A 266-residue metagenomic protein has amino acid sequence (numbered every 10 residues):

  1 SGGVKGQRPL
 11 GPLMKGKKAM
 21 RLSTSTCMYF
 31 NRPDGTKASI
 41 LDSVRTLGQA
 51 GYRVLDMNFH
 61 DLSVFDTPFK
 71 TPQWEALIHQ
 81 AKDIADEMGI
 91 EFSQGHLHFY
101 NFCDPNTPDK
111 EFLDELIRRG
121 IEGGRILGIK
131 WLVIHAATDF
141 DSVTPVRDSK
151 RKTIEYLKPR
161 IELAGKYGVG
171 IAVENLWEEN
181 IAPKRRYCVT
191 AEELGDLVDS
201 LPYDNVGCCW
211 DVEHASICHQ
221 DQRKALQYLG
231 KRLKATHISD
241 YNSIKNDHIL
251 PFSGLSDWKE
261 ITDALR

Functional and structural regions predicted by a protein language model:
S1-P9: Short, low-complexity intrinsically disordered segments enriched in small and basic residues
L13-K130, R147-R151, G165, D199 (+3 more regions): N-terminal pre-domain/capping segments
S25-N31, N58-L62, L97-Y100, A137-D139 (+3 more regions): Active-site beta-loop-alpha junctions enriched in small/polar residues
V54-L55, D148, K158-L255: Acidic/histidine-rich catalytic cores of soluble enzymes
S63-P68, N101-N106, F140-T144, E179-K184 (+2 more regions): A short acidic, helix-capping loop that chelates divalent metal ions and anchors anionic groups
I126-P145, G170-N180: Active-site groove signature of glycoside hydrolases
R223, L255-R266: A short, acidic, amphipathic alpha-helical segment used as a generic capping/interface helix at domain edges
